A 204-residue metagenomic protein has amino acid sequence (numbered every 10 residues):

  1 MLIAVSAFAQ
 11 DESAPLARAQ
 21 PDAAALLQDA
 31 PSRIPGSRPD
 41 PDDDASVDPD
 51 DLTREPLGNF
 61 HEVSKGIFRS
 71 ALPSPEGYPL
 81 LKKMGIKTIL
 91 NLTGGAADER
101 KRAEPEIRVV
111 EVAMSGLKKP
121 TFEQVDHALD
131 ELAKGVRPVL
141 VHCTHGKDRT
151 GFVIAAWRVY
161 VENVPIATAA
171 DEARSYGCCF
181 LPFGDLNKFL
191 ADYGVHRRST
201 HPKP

Functional and structural regions predicted by a protein language model:
M1-L140, V153-P204: Cys-dependent protein tyrosine phosphatase-like superfamily
C143: Short cysteine clusters
G146: Substrate/cofactor-recognition hotspot
T150: Ser/Thr-glycine-rich phosphate-binding loops at phosphate-binding pockets of nucleotides, nucleotide cofactors
